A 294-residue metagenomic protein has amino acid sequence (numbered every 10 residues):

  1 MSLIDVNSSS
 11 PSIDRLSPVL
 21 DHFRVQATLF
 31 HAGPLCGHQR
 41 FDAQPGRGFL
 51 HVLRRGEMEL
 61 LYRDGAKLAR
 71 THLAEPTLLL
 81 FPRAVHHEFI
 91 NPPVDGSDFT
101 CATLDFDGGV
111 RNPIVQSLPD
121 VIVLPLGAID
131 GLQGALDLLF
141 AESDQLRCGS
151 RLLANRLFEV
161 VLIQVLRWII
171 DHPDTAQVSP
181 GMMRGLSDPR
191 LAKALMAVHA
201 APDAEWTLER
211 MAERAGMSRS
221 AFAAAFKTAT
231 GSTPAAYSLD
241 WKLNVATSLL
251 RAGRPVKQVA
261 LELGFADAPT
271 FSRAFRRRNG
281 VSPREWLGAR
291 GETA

Functional and structural regions predicted by a protein language model:
M1-L29, G37-D42, D120-V123, G127 (+1 more regions): A short, N-terminal "cap"/entry segment at the start of jelly-roll beta-barrel domains of the cupin/DSBH fold
M1-S12, D174-M182, G291-A294: N-terminal intrinsically disordered/low-complexity leader segments
A27-V121: N-terminal regulatory/effector-sensing and dimerization cores that precede helix-turn-helix DNA-binding domains
L53, V198-A201, A246-G253: Short helix-to-turn junction characteristic of helix-turn-helix DNA-binding domains, especially the helix
R111-D137: Aromatic/histidine-rich interaction motifs
G127-M196: An amphipathic alpha-helical interaction segment
Q164, I170, M183, K193-W241 (+1 more regions): Basic/polar phosphate-binding segments, predominantly the helix-turn-helix DNA-binding elements of transcriptional
